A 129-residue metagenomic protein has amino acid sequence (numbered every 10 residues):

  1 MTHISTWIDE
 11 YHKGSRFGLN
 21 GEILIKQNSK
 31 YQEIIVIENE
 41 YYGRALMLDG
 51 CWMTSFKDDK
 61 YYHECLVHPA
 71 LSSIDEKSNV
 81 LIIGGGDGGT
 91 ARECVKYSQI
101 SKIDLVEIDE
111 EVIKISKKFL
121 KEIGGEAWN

Functional and structural regions predicted by a protein language model:
M1-A45: N-terminal auxiliary segments of SAM/dcSAM-dependent transferases
T2-I8, T54-N129: The AdoMet/dcAdoMet-binding core of the Class I SAM-like
